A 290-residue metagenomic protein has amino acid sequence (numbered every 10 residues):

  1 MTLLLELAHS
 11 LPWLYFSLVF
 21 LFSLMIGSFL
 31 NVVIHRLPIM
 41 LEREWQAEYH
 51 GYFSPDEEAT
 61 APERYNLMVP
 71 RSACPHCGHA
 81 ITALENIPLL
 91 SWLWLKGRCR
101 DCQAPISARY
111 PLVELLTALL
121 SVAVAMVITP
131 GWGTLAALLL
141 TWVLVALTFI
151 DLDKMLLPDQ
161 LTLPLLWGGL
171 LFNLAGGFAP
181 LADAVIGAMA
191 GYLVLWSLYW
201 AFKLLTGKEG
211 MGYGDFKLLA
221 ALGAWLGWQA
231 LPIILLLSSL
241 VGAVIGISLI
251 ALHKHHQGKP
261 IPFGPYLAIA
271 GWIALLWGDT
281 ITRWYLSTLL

Functional and structural regions predicted by a protein language model:
T2-M25, H35, S121, A125-M126 (+2 more regions): Hydrophobic alpha-helical transmembrane segments
E6, V19, G133-V241, R283-L290: Functional transmembrane core segments of multi-pass inner-membrane proteins
I26-N31, T117, S121, F172 (+5 more regions): Alpha-helical transmembrane segments of multipass membrane proteins
N31-R36, K96-A104, L144-K154, S197-E209 (+1 more regions): C-terminal ends of transmembrane helices
R36-R109: Membrane-proximal soluble regions of multi-pass membrane proteins
S107-L115, D159: Select subsegments of transmembrane alpha-helices in polytopic membrane proteins, especially boundary-proximal
Y213-G214, S248-I273: Interfacial loop-to-transmembrane junctions
Q229-K259: Conserved post-catalytic alpha-helical subdomain immediately downstream of the catalytic base and nucleotide-binding
